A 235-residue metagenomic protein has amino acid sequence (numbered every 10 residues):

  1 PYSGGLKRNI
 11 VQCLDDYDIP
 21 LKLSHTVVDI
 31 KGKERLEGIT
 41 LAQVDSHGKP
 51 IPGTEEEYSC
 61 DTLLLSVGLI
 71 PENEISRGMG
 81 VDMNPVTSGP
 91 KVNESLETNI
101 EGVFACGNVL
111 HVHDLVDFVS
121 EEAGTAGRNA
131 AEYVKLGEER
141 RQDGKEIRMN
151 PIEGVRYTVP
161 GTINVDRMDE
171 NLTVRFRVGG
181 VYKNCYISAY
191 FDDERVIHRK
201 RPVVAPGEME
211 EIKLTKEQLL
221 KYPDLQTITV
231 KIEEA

Functional and structural regions predicted by a protein language model:
P1-A235: Residues forming the flavin
